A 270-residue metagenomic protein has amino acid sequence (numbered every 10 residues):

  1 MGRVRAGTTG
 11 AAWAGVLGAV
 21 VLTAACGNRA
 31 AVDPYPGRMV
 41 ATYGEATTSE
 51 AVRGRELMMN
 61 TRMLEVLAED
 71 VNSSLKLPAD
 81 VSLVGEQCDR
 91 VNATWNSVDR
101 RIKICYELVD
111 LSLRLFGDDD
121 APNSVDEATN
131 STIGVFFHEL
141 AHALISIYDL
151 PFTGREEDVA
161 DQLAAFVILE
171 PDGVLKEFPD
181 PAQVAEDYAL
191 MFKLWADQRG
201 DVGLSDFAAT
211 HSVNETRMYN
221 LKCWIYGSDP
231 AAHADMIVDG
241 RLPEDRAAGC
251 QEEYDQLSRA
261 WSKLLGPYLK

Functional and structural regions predicted by a protein language model:
M1-R29: Secretory targeting and sorting signals
C26-I104, L108-D118, G249, Y254 (+1 more regions): A metal-dependent hydrolase signature that marks the N-terminal structural subdomain at the beginning of catalytic folds
G37-A41, T48, G203-K270: Pan-zinc metallopeptidase signature
A79-W95, V159-L163, E177-D197: Acidic helix-start/capping segments at beta-turn-to-alpha-helix junctions
E86-C88, C105-L108, F137, S146-Y148 (+1 more regions): Active-site-proximal beta-strand/loop segments in catalytic clefts of secreted hydrolases
V125-L144: Short alpha-helix carrying the canonical HExxH Zn2+-binding catalytic motif
T153-D172: An active-site-proximal "capping" alpha-helix that borders the catalytic cofactor pocket
L169-C223: Active-site/pore-lining binding-face segments in mid-to-C-terminal subdomains
